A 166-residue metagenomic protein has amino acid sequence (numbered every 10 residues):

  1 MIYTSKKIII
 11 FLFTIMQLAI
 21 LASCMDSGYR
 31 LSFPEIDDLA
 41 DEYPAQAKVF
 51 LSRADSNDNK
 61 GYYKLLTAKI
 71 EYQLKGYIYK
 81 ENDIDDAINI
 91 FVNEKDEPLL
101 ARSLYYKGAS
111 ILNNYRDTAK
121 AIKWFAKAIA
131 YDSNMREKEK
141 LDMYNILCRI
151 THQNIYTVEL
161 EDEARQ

Functional and structural regions predicted by a protein language model:
I2-L12: Bacterial N-terminal signal peptides that target proteins for export
F11-I20: Bacterial N-terminal signal peptides
C24-Q166: A "functional boundary" signal
